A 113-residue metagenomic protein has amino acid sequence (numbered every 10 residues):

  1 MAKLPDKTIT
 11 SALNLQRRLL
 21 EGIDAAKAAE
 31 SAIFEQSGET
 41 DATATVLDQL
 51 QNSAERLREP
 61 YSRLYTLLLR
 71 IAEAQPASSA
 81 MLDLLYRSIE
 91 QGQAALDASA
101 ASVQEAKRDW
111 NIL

Functional and structural regions predicted by a protein language model:
M1-D6, E30-T45, A72-D83: Short, charged/polar, low-complexity loop and linker segments that flank or interrupt alpha-helical bundles
M1-L20: N-terminal leader/targeting helix
N14-A28, D48-L69, A95-A98: Amphipathic, heptad-repeat alpha-helices with coiled-coil/zipper character that mediate oligomerization and scaffolding
Q16, Q36, Q49-Q51, Q75 (+2 more regions): Residue-identity detector for glutamine
I33, Y61-L64, L68-I71, Q75 (+2 more regions): Leucine-rich amphipathic alpha-helices with coiled-coil/heptad-repeat character
S78-L113: Amphipathic alpha-helical binding modules
